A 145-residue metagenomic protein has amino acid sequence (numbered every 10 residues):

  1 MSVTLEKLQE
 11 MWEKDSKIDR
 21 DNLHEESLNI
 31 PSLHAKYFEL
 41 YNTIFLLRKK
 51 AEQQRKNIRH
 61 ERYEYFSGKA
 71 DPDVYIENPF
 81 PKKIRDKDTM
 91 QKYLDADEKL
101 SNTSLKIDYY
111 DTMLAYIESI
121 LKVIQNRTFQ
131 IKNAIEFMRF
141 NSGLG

Functional and structural regions predicted by a protein language model:
M1-G145: Charge-rich amphipathic alpha-helical interaction elements
